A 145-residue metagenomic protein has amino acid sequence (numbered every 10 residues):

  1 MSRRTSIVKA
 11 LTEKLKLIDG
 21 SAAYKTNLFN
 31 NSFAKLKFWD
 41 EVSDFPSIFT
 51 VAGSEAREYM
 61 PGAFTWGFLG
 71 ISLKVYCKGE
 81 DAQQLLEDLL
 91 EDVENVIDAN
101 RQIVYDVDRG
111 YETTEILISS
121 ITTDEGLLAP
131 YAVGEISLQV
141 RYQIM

Functional and structural regions predicted by a protein language model:
M1-D40, F45-M145: Charged, amphipathic alpha-helical segments and their flanking helix caps
